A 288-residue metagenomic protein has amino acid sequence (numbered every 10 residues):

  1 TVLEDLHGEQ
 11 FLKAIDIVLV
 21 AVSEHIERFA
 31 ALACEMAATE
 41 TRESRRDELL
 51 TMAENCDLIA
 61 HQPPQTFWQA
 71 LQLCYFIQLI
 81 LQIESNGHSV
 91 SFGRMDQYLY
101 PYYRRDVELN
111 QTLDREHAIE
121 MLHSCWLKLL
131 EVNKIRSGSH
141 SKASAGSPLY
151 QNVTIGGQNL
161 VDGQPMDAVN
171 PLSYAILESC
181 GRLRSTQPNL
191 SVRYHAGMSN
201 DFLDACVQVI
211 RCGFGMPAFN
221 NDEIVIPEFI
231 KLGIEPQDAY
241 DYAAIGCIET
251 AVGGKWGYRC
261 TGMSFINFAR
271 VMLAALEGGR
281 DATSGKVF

Functional and structural regions predicted by a protein language model:
T1-I15, S44-F288: Conserved catalytic cores of very large enzyme subunits
T1-T39: Mature extracytoplasmic enzyme cores
